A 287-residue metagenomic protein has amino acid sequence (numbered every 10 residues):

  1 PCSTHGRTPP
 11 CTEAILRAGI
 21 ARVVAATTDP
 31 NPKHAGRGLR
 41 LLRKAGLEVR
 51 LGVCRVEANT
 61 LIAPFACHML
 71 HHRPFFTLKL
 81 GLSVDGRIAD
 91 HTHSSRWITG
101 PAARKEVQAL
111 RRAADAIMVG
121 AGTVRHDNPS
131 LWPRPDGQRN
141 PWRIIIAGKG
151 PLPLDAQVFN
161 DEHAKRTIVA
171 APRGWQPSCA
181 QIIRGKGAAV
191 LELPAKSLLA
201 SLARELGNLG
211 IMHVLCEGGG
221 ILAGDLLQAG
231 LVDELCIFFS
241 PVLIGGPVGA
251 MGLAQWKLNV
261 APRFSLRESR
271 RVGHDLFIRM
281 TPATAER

Functional and structural regions predicted by a protein language model:
P1-E57, W142, E162-H163, W175 (+1 more regions): Zn2+-dependent cytidine deaminase-like catalytic core
H5, G19, C67-M69, R73 (+1 more regions): Short secondary-structure boundary segments
R7, A35-R40, F75-R287: Enzymes that bind and transform nitrogen-containing heteroaromatic metabolites
N31, A35, L51-C54, M69-R73 (+1 more regions): Short capping loops/turns at secondary-structure boundaries
L39, V53-G81: Proteins enriched for Cys/Gly/acidic motifs involved in redox and nucleic-acid/cofactor modification
K44-E48, C67, G120: Alpha-helix capping at helix-to-loop junctions
